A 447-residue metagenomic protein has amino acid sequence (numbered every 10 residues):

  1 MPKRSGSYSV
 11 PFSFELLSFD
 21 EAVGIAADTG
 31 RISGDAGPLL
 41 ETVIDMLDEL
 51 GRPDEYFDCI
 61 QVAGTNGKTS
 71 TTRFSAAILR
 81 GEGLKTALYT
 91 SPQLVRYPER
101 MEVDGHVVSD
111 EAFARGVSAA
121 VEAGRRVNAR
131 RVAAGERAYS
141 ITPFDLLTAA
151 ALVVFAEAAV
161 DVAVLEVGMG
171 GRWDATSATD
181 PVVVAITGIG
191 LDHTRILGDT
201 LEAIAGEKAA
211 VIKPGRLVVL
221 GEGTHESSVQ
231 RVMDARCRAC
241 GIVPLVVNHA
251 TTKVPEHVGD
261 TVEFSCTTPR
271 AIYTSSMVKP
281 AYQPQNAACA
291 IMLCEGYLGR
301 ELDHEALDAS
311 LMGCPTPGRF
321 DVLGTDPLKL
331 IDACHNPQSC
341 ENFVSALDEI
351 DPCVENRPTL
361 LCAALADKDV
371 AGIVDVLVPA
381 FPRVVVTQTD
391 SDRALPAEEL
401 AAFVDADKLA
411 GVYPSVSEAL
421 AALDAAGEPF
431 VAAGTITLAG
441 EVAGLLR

Functional and structural regions predicted by a protein language model:
M1-G64, T71-L84, L88-Y89, A129-A138: Short functional linear segments
L40, D45-D48, R52-E55, G81-T179 (+3 more regions): ATP-dependent carboxylate-amine ligase catalytic core
S75, G171-V182, A443-L446: Short Gly/Thr/Asp-enriched flexible loops that form oxyanion-binding sites at enzyme active sites
S75-R80, F155, L377, V404 (+1 more regions): Hydrophobic alpha-helical packing residues
Y89-P92, G221-T224, R236-V258, S276-A281 (+6 more regions): Beta-strand->loop->alpha-helix junctions that form or flank phosphate-binding loops in nucleotide-handling enzymes
V127-R137, A159-E166, P181-T274, A287-E305: Acidic, Mg2+-coordinating active-site environments of NTP-dependent enzymes
V162-L165, D174-S177, P181-A185, I189-H193 (+2 more regions): Nucleotide phosphate-binding/pyrophosphate-handling subdomain across enzymes that bind or process nucleotide phosphates
G223-L245, T261, L328-K329, A371-V431: C-terminal helical cap/extension that packs against the catalytic core of soluble nucleotide-cofactor enzymes
